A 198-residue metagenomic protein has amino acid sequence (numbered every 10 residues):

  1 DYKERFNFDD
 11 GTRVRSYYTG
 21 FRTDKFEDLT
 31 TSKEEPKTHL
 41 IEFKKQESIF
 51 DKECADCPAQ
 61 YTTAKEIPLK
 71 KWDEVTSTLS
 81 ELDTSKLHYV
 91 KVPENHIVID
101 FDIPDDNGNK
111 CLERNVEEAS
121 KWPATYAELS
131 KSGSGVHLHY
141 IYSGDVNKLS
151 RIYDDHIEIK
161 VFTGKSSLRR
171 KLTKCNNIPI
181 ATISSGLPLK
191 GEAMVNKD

Functional and structural regions predicted by a protein language model:
Y2-P36, K91-D106, I141-D198: DNA replication initiation modules
E27-G133, D145: Signature for HUH/AEP ssDNA processing cores
G133-I141: Beta-rich nucleic-acid/ligand-interaction surfaces
